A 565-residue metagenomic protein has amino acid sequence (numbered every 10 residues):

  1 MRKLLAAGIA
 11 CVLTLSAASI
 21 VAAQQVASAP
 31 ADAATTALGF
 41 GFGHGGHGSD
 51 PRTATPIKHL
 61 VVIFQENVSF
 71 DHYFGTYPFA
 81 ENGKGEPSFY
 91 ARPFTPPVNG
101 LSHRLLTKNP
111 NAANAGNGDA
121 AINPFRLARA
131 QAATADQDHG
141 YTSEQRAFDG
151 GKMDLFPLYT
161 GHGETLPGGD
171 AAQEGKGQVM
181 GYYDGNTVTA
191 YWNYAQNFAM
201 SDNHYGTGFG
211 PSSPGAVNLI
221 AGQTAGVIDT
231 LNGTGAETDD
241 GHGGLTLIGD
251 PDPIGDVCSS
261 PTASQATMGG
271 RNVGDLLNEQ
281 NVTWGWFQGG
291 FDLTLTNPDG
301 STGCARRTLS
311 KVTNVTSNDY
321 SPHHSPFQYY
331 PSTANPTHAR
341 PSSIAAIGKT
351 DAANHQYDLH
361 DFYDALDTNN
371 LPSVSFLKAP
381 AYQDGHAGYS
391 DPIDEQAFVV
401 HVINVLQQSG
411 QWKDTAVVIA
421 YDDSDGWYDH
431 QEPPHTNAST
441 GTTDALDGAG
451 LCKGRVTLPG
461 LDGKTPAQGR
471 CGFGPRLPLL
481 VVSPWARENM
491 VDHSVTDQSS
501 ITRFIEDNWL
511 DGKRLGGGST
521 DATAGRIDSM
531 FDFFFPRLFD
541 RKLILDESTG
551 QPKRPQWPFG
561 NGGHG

Functional and structural regions predicted by a protein language model:
M1-Q25: Secretory targeting and sorting signals
V26-G565: N-terminal pro-sequences and low-complexity stem/linker regions of secreted or lumenal proteins
